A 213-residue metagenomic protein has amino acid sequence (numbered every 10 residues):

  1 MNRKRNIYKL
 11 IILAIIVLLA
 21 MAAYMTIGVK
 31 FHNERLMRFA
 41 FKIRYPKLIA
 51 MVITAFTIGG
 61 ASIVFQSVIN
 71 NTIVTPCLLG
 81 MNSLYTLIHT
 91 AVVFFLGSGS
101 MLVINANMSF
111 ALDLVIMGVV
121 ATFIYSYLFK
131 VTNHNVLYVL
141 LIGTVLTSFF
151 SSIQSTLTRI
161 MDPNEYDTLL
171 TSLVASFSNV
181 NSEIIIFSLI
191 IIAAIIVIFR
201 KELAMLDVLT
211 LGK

Functional and structural regions predicted by a protein language model:
M1-K213: Alpha-helical transmembrane segments in inner-membrane proteins
